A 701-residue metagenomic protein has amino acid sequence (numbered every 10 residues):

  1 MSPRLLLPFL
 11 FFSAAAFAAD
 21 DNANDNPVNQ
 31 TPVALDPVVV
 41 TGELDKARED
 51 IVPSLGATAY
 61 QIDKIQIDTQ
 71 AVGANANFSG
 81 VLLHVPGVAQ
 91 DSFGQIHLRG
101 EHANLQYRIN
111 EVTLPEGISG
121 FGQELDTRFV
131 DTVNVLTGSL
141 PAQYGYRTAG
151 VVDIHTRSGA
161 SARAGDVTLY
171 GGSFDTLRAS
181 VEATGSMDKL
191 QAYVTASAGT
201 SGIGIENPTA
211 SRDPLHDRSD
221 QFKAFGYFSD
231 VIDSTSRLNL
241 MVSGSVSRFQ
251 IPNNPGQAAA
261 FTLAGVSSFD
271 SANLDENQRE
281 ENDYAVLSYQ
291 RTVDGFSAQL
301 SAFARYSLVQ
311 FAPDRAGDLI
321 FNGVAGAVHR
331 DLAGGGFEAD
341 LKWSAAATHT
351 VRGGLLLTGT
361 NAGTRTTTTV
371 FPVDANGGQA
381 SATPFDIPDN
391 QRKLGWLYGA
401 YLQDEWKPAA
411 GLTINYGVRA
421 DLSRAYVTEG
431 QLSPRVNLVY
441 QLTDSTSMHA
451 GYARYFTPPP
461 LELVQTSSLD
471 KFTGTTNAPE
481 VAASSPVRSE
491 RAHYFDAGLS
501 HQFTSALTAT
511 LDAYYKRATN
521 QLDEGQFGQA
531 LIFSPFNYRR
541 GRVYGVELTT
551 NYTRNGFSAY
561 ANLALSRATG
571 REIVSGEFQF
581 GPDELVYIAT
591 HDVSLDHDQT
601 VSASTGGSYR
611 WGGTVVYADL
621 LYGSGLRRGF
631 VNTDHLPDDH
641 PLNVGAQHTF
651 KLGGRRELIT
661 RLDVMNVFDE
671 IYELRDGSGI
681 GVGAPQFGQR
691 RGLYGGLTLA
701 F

Functional and structural regions predicted by a protein language model:
A19-A71, A103, S139, T292: Short, acidic, small-residue-rich periplasmic hinge/interaction motif at the N-terminus of Gram-negative outer-membrane
F78-V81, I96-H97, G120-F121, V135 (+2 more regions): N-terminal periplasmic accessory domains that precede and gate Gram-negative outer-membrane beta-barrel machines
V112-G138, G226: Short acidic/polar hinge/loop motifs at secondary-structure boundaries that mediate gating or recognition
G171-T200, S211-P252, N277-S297, S344-T348 (+1 more regions): Transmembrane beta-barrel wall of Gram-negative outer-membrane proteins
G204, R627-R628, H648-F701: C-terminal beta-signal and adjacent terminal beta-strands/loops of Gram-negative outer-membrane beta-barrel proteins
L215, T235-L287, R291, S307-R330: Flexible loop and strand-edge segments within Gram-negative outer membrane beta-barrel domains
T292-F311, Q441, L463, S485-N537 (+6 more regions): Membrane-embedded beta-barrel scaffold of Gram-negative outer-membrane proteins
K407-A409, T510-R517, S534-R628: Gram-negative outer-membrane beta-barrel transporters
